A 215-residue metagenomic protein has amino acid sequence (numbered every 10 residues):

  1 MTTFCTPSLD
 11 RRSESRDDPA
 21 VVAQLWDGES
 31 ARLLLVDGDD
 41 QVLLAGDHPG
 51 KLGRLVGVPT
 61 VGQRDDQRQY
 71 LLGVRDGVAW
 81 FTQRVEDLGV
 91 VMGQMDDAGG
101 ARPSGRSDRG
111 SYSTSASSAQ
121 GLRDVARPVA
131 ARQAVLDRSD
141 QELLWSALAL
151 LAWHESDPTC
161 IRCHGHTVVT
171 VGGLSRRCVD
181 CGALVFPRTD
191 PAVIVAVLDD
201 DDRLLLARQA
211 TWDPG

Functional and structural regions predicted by a protein language model:
M1-L136: N-terminal alpha-helical interaction blocks
R127-S139, L143-S146, T159: Active-site-adjacent scaffolding segments
H154-D157, H164, S175: Residues immediately within or flanking Cys/His clusters that coordinate Zn2+ in small zinc-binding modules
I161-G165, V179-G182: Short Cys/His-rich metal-coordination motifs, predominantly Zn2+-binding knuckles/fingers
G165-V168, F186: Short functional micro-motifs and their immediate structural scaffolds
V169-S175: Short linker/helix segments within small regulatory modules
R176-G215: N-terminal strand-loop-strand
